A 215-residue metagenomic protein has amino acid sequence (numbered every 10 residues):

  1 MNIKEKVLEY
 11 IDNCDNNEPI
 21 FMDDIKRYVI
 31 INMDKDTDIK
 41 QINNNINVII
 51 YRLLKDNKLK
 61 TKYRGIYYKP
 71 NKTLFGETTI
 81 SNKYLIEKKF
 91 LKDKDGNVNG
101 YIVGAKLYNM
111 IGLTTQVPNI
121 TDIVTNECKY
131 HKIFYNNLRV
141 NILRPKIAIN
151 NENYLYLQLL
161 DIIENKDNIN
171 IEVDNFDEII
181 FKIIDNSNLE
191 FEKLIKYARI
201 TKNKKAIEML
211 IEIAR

Functional and structural regions predicted by a protein language model:
N2-L8, D12-F90: Short beta-edge/loop segments at beta->alpha junctions of small alpha/beta modules that act as binding/recognition
F21-D23, I120, N175: Short coil/turn segments at secondary-structure boundaries
Q41, G96-I102, K146-Y154: Structural motif
D56, I111-T114, K166, N186-S187: Residues at alpha-helix termini
K62-I66, K92-F134: Short gly/ser-rich loop at a beta-strand->alpha-helix junction or flexible surface loop bordering the NTP-binding
N136-L143: A short, charged helix-loop
P145-R215: Hydrophobic alpha-helical interaction segments
